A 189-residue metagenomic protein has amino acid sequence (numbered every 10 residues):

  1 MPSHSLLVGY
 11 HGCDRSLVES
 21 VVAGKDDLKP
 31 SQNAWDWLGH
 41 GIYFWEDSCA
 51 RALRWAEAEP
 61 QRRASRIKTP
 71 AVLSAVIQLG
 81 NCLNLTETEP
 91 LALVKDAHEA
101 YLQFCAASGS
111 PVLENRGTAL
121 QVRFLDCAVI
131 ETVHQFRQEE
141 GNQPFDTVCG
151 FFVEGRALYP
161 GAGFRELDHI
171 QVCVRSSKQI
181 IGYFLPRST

Functional and structural regions predicted by a protein language model:
M1-L7: Membrane topogenic helices and adjacent juxtamembrane segments
L7, G12, E19-A23, D27 (+1 more regions): Active-site and NAD+-binding cores of ADP-ribose-processing enzymes
R15-S16, C49: Conserved nucleotide-binding/hydrolysis micro-motifs of P-loop NTPases
V18, D27-L38: Internal mixed beta-strand/loop scaffold within catalytic domains of large alpha/beta enzymes
N33-E59: Extended catalytic/binding region for NAD+/ADP-ribose chemistry, centered on the ART fold
A52-W55, A64-S65, N84-E87: Short, solvent-exposed secondary-structure capping/transition elements
E59-V72: Cytochrome P450 catalytic domain signature, combining two hallmark sequence patches
